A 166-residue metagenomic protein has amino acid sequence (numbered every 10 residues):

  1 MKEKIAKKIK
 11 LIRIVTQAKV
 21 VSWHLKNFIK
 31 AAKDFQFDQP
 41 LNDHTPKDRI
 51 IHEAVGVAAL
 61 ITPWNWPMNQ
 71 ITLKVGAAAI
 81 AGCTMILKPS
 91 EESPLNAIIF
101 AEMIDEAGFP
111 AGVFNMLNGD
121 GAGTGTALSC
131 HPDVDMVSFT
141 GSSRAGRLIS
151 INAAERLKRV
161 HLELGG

Functional and structural regions predicted by a protein language model:
M1-I5: Short, structured beta/alpha segment
K8-A18, D38-L41, D48, M116-N118: Short loop-beta-helix segment that forms the pyridoxal 5′-phosphate
K8-K10, K74, K88, K158: A general lysine-centric signal
I9, V20, W66, E92-L95 (+3 more regions): Short alpha-helical
L11-F35: Long amphipathic alpha-helix in the N-terminal Rossmann-like dinucleotide-binding domain of NAD(P)-dependent
L25, A97-F100, L128, I149: Hydrophobic packing residues within well-ordered alpha-helices of enzyme cores
D38-G112: Conserved small-residue-rich beta-alpha loop and adjacent elements that most often cradle the phosphate/pyrophosphate
V57, E106-G166: Conserved NAD(P)+-binding/catalytic subdomain of aldehyde/semialdehyde dehydrogenases
